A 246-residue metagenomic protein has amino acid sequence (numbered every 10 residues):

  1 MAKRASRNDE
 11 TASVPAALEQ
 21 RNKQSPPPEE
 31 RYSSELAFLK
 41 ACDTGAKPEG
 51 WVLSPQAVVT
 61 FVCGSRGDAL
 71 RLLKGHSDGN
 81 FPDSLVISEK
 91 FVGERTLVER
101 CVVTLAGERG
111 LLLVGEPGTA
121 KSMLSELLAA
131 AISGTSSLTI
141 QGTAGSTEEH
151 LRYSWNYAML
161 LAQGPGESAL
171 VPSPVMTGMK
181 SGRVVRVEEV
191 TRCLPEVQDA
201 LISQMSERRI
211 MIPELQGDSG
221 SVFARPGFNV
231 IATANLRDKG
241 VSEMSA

Functional and structural regions predicted by a protein language model:
A2-R4, D9-A246: AAA+ P-loop NTPase catalytic core and its hallmark functional loops
